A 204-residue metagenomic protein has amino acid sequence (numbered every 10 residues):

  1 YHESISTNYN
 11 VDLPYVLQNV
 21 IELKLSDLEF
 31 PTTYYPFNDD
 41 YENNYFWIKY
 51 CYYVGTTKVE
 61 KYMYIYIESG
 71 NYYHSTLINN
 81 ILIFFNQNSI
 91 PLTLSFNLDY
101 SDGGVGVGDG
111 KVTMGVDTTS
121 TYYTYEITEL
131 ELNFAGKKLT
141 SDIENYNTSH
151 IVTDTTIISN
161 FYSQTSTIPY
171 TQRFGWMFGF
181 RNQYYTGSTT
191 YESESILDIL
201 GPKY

Functional and structural regions predicted by a protein language model:
Y1-Y204: Flexible assembly/topogenesis modules
